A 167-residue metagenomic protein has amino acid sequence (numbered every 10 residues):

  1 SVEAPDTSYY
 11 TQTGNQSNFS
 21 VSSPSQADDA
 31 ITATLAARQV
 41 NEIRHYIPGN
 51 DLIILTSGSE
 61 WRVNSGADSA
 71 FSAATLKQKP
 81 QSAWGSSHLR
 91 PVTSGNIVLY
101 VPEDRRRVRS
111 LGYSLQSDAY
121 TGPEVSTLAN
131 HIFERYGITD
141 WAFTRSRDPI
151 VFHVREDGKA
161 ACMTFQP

Functional and structural regions predicted by a protein language model:
S1-D148, M163-P167: Beta-propeller and closely related beta-pinwheel folds
I150-H153: Conserved, well-structured core segments that form or line functional sites
